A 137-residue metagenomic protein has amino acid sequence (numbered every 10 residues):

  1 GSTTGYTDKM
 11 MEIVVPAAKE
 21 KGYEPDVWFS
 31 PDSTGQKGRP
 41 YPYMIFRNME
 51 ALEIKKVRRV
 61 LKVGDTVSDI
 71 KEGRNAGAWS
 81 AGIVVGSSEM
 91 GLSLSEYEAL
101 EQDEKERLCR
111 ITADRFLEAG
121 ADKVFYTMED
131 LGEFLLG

Functional and structural regions predicted by a protein language model:
G1-T3, V14: Alpha/beta enzyme core
T3-Y6, D65: Short, well-ordered beta-to-alpha junction loops that form the rim of enzyme active sites and present histidine/acidic
M11-G137: Asp-based, Mg2+/Mn2+-dependent phosphohydrolase catalytic module
